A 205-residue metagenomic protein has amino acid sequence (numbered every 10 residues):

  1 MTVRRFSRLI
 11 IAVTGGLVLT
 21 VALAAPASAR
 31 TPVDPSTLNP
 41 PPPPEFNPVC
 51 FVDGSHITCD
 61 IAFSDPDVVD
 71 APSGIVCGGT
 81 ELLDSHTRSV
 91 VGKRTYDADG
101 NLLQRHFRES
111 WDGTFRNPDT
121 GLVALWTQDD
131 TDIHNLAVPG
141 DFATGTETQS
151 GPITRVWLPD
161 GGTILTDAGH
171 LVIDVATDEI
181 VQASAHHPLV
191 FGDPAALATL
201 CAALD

Functional and structural regions predicted by a protein language model:
M1-R30: Secretory targeting and sorting signals
R30-D205: Beta-strand-enriched cores of mature, soluble protein domains
